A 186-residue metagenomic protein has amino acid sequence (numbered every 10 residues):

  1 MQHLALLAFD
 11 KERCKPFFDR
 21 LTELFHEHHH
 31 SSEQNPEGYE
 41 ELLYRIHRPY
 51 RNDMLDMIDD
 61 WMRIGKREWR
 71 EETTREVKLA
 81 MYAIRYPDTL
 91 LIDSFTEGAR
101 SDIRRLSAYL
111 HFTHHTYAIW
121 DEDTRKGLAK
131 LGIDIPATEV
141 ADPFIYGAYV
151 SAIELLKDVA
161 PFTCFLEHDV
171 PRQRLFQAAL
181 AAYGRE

Functional and structural regions predicted by a protein language model:
M1-H47, D121-E186: C-terminal accessory module of base-excision DNA glycosylases/AP lyases that mediates lesion recognition and DNA
R48-A99: Helix-hairpin-helix/helix-loop-helix acidic hairpins
I58-W61, Y109, R174-L180: Short alpha-helical scaffolding segments that buttress acidic/His motifs in well-ordered protein cores
R105-H111: Short hydrophobic alpha-helical segments that form membrane-spanning helices or hydrophobic packing faces of helical
H111-E122: Catalytic Zn2+-binding segment of zinc metalloproteases
